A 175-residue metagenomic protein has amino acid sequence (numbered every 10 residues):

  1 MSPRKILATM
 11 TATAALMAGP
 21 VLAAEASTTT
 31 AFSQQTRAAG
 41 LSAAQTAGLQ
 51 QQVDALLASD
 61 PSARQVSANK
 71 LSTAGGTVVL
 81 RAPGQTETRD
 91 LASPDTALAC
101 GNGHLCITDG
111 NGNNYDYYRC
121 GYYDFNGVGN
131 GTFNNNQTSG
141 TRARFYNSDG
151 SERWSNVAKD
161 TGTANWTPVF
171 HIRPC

Functional and structural regions predicted by a protein language model:
M1-L98: N-terminal prepro-regions of secreted/extracellular proteins
A92-C175: Mature secreted bioactive peptide module from preproproteins
